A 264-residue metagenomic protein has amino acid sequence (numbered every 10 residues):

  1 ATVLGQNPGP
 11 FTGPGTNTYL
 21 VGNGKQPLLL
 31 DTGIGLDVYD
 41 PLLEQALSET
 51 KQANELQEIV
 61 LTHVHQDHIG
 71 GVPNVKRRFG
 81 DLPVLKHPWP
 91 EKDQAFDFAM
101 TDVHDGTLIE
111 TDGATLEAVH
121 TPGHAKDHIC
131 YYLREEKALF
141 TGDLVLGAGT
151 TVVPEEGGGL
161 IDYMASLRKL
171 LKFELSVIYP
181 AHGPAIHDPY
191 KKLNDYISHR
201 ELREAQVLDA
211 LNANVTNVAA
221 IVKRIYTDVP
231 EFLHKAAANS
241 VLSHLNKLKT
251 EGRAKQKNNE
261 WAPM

Functional and structural regions predicted by a protein language model:
A1-Q52, C130-G142: Conserved beta-strand hairpin/beta-sheet module of binuclear metal-dependent hydrolase folds, prominently
V21, G106-T111: Short acidic-hydrophobic surface loop/beta-edge motif
Q26, D37-L85: Active-site metal-binding motif and surrounding structural segment of the metallo-beta-lactamase
Q26-L29, I34-D37, T115-Q206: Metallo-beta-lactamase
L43, H182, V207, L248: Residue-level signal for inorganic ion chemistry
T62-H68, H124, H182, H244: Histidine-centered divalent metal-coordination motifs
M100-D105: Short acidic-hydrophobic, aromatic-tinged amphipathic segments that line or gate anion-handling sites
D209-M264: C-terminal regulatory/interaction regions
